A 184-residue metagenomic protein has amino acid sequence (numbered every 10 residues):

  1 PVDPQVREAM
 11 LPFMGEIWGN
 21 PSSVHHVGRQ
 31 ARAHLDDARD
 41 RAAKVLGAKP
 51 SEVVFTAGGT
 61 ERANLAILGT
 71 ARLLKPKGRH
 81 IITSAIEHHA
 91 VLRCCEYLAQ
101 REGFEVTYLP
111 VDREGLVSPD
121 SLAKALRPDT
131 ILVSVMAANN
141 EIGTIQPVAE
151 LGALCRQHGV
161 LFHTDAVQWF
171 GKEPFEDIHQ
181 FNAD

Functional and structural regions predicted by a protein language model:
P1-D184: Pyridoxal 5′-phosphate
